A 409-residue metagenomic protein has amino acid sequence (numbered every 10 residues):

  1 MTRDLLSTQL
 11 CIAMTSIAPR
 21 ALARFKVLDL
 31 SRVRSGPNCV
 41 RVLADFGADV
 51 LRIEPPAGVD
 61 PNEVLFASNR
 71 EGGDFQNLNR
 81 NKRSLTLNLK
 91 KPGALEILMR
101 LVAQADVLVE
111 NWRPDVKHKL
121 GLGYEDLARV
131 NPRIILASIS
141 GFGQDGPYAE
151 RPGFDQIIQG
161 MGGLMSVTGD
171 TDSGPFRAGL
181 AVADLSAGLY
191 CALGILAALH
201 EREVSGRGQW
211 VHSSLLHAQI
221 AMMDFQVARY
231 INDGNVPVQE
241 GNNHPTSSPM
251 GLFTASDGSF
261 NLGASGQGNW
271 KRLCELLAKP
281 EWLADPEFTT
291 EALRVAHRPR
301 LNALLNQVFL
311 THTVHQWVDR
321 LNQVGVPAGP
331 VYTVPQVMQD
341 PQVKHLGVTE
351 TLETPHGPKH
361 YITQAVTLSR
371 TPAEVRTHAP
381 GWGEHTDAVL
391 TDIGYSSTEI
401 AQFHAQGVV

Functional and structural regions predicted by a protein language model:
D4-G194, A198-V204, L352, G381 (+1 more regions): N-terminal helix-loop segment corresponding to the beta1-alpha1 unit of nucleotide/adenylate-binding folds
A57, F142-G143, L215-I220, D257-S259 (+3 more regions): Glycine-rich beta-alpha junction loops
F75, E240-P245, M250-G251, H356-K359 (+1 more regions): Short Gly/Pro-enriched turn/cap motifs at secondary-structure boundaries
Q144, D172-L180, E203-Q219, V238-P245 (+1 more regions): Conserved Rossmann-fold dehydrogenase catalytic segment
G188-G208, A221-D233, C274-K279: Oxidoreductase and adenylate-handling cofactor-binding alpha/beta cores
T246-V324, A328: Aromatic-enriched alpha-helical interface/lid elements that frame and gate functional surfaces
T289, T354-Q402: Flexible, small-/acidic-enriched active-site or ligand-binding loops
V324-R376: A glycine-rich dinucleotide-binding beta-alpha-beta segment and adjacent secondary-structure elements that constitute
